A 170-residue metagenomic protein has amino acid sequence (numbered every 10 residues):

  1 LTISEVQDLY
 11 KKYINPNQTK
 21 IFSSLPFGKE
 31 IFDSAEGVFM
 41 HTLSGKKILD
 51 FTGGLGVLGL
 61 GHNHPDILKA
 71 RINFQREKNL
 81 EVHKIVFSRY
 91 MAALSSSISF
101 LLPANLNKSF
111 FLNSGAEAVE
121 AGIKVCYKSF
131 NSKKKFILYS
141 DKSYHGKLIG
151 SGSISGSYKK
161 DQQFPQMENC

Functional and structural regions predicted by a protein language model:
L1-E36, V86: Active-site-adjacent loop/helix segments that line or gate small-molecule/cofactor pockets in enzymes
T2-Y10, I67, Y90, L94 (+2 more regions): General structural feature for long, well-ordered alpha-helical segments within catalytic domains of soluble enzymes
N15, I48, G54-V86, A93-N113: Glycine-rich phosphate-binding segment of PLP-dependent enzymes
K29-L49: Active-site and channel-lining beta-strand-loop segments that bind or position nucleotide-derived/phosphorylated
E36, F51-G53, S140: A secondary-structure boundary/capping signal
H41-T42, L60-G61, S153-S155: Short beta-strand-to-turn element immediately C-terminal to the catalytic PLP-Schiff-base lysine in fold type I
S96-C170: PLP-dependent aspartate aminotransferase-fold enzymes
